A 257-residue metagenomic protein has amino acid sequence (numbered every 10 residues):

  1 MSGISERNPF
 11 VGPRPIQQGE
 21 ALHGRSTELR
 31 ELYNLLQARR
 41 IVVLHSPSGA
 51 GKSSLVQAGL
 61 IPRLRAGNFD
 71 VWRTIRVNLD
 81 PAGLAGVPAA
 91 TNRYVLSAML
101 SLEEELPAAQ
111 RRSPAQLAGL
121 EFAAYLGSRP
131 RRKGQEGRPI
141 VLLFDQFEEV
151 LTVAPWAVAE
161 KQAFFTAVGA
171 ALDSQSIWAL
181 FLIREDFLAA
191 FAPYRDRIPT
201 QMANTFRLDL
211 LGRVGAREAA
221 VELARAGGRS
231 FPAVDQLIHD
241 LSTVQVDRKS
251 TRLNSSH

Functional and structural regions predicted by a protein language model:
M1-R252: Amphipathic helix/helix-loop-helix segment enriched in hydrophobic residues with interspersed Lys/Arg and occasional
L253-H257: Short "domain-exit" segments at the C-terminal end of structured domains
